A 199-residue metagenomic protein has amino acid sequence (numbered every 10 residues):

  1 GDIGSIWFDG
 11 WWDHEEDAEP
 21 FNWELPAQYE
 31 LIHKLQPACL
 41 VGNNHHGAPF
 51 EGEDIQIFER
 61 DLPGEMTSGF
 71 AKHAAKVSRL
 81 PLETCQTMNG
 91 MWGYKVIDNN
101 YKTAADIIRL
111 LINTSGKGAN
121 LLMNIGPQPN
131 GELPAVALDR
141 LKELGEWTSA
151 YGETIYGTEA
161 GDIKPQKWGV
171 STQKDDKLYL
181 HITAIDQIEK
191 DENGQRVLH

Functional and structural regions predicted by a protein language model:
G1-H199: Mature catalytic domains of secreted/periplasmic carbohydrate-active enzymes
